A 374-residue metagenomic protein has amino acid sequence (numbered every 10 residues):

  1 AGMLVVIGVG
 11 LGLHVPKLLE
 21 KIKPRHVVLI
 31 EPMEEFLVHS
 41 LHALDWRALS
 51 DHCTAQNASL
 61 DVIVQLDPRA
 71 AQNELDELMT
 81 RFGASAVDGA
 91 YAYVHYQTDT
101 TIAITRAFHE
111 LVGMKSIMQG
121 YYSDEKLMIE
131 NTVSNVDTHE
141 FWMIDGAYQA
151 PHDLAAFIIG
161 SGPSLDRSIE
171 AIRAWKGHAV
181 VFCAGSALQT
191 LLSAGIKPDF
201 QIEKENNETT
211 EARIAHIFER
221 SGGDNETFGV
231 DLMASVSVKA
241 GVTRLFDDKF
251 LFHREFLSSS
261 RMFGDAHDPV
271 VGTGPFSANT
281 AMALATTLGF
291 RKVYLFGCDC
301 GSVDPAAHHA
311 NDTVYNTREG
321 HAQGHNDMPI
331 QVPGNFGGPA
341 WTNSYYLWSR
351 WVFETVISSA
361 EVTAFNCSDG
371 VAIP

Functional and structural regions predicted by a protein language model:
A1-I159, P163-V180, Q189-A194, F200 (+3 more regions): N-terminal donor/sugar-recognition subdomains of glycan-related enzymes, prototypically the membrane-proximal stem
V28-P32, A187-N206, A285-A310: Glycine-rich phosphate/pyrophosphate-binding loops and their adjacent beta-strand/loop elements at enzyme active sites
G160, F182-A184, K204, S235 (+2 more regions): Generic beta-strand/beta-sheet core signal
A179-V180, F200, T273-F276, H309: Long alpha-helical, hydrophobic tracts
V180-A187, L232, A278-A281, G297: Extended, hydrophobic alpha-helical segments in both membrane/secreted and soluble proteins
A240-F296, C300: Active-site/ligand-binding-proximal alpha/beta "capping" segment
D248-D268, V314-P339: Active-site gating loop/helix substructures
T287-P329, W351-P374: Structured mid-domain segments that build the active-site/substrate or prosthetic-cofactor binding neighborhood
